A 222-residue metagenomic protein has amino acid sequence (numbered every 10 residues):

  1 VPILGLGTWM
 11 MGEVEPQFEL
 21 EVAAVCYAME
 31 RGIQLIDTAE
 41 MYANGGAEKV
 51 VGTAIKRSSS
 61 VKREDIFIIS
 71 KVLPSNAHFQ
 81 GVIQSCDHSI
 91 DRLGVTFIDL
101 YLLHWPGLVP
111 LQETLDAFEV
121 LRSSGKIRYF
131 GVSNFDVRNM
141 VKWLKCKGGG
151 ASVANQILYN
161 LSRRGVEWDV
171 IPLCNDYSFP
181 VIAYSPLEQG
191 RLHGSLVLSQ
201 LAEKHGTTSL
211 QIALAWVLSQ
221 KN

Functional and structural regions predicted by a protein language model:
V1-G5, Q34-L35, D65-K71, F97-L102 (+3 more regions): Structural preference for beta-strand elements that scaffold enzyme active sites
V1-I66: N-terminal binding-site loop/beta-alpha segment at the start of enzyme catalytic domains that lines or forms
L6, A28, I36, V51 (+9 more regions): Conserved, mostly hydrophobic/aromatic
G7-L20, S70-Q80, H104, V109: Active-site mouth loops of central-metabolism enzymes
E15-M29, A77-L93, E113, R138-K142 (+1 more regions): Short, acidic/polar
K49-K56, C86-I90, F118, M140-L144: Short, well-ordered amphipathic alpha-helices
V82-L103, V120-S124, K145-C146: CE4/NodB-like, metal-dependent polysaccharide N-deacetylase domain that modifies extracellular/periplasmic N-acetylated
P106-N222: Beta/alpha (TIM)-barrel catalytic core signal, keyed to glycine-rich beta->alpha loops juxtaposed to Asp/Glu that bind
